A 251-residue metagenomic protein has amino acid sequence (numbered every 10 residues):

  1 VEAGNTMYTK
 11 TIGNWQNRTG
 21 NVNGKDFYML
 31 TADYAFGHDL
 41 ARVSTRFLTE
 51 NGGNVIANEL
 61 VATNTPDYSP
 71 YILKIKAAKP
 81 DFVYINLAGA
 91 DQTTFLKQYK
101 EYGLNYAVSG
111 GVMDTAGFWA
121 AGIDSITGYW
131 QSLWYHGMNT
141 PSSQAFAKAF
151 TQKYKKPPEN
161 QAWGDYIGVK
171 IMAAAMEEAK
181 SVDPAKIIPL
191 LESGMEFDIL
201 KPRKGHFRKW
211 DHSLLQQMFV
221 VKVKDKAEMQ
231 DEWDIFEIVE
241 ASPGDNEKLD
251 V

Functional and structural regions predicted by a protein language model:
V1-V251: Extracytosolic ligand-binding ectodomains
